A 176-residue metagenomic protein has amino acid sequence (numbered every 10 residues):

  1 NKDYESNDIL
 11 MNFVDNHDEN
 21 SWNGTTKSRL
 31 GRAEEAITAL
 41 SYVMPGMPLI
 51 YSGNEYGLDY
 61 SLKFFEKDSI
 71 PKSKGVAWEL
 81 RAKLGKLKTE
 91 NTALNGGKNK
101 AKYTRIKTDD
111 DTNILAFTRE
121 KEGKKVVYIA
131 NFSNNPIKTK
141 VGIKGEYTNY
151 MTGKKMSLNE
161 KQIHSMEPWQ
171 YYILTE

Functional and structural regions predicted by a protein language model:
N1-K2, Y60-F64, D68-T108: Aromatic- and carboxylate-lined catalytic core of secreted/periplasmic carbohydrate-active enzymes
N1-P48, S52, Y56, N99 (+1 more regions): Alpha-amylase-like alpha-glycosidases and glucanotransferases acting on alpha-linked glucans and related
N16-N20, E55-D59, E122, F132-N135 (+1 more regions): Short, solvent-exposed loop/turn segments at secondary-structure junctions
E19-S21, V43, F64, T118-K121: Substrate-binding and catalytic surfaces of secreted/luminal carbohydrate-active proteins
R105-G142: Carbohydrate-binding surface patches
G142-K154: Solvent-exposed beta-hairpin/edge-strand motifs
L158-E176: C-terminal beta-strand-rich structural cap/linker in extracellular carbohydrate-active enzymes
